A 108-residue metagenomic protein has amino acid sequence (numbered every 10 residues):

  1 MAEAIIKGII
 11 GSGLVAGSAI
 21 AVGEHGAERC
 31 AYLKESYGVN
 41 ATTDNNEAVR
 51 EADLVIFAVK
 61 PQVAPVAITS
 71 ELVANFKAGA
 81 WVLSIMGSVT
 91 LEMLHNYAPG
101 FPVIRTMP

Functional and structural regions predicted by a protein language model:
M1-T43, E47-R50: NAD(P)+-binding Rossmann beta1-loop-alpha1 motif at the extreme N-terminus of oxidoreductases
Y37, N45-F57, P61-P108: Rossmann-like NAD(P)(H) cofactor-binding subdomain of soluble oxidoreductases
